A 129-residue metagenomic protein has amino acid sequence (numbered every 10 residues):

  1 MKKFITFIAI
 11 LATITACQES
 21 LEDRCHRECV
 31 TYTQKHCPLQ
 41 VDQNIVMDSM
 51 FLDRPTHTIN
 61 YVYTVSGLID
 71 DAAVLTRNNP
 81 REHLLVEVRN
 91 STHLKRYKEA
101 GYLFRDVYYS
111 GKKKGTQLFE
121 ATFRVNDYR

Functional and structural regions predicted by a protein language model:
F4-I14: Sec-dependent N-terminal signal peptides
I14-T15, L94: Glycine-centered signal
C17-L21: Bacterial signal peptide processing site
E22-D23, T31, K35, V41-G67 (+1 more regions): Polar/charged, Gly/Pro-rich intrinsically disordered segments
H26: Helical (often loop-to-helix) elements that flank the catalytic cores of nucleotide-handling enzymes
C29, T33, V86-E87: Short, non-transmembrane alpha-helical segments in secretory-pathway proteins
D71-Y97: Short, non-transmembrane amphipathic alpha-helical segments
